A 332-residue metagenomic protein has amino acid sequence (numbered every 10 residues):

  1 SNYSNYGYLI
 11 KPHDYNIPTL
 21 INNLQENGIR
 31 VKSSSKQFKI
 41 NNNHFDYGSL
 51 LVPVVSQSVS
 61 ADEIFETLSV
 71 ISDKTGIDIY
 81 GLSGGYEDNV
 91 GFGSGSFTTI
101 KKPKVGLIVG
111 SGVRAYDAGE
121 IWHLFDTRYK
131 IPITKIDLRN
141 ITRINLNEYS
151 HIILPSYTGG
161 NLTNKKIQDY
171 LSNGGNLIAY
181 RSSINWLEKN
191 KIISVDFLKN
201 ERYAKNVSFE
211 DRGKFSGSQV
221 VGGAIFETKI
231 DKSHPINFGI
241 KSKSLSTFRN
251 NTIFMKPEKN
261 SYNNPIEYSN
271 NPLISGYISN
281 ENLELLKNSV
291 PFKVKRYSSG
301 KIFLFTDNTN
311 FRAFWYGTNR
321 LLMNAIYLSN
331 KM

Functional and structural regions predicted by a protein language model:
S1-M332: Intrinsic-disorder/low-complexity accessory segments
